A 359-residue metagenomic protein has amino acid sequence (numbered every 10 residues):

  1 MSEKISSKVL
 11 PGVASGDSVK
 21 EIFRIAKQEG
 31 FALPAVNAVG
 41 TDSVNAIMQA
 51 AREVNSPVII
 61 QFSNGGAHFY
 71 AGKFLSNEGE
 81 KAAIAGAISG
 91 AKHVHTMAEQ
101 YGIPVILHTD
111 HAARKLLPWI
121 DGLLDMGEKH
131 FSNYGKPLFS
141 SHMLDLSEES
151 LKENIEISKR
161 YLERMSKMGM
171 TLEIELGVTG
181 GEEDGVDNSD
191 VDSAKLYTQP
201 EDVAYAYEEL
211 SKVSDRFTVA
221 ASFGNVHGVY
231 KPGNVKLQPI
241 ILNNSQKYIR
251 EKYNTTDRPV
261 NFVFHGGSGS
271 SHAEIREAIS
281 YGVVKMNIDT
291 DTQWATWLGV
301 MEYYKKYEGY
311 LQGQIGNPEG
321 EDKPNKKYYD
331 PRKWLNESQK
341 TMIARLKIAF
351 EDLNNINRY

Functional and structural regions predicted by a protein language model:
M1-P34: N-terminal amphipathic alpha-helix/helix-capping segment at the start of soluble metabolic enzymes
D17-I25, T41-G102, A113-R258, H272-E277 (+1 more regions): Alpha/beta enzyme core
A35-N37, I59-Q61, I106-H108: Short, conserved beta-strand segments within well-ordered enzyme catalytic domains that often line or immediately flank
N37, E80, S193-L196, V235 (+4 more regions): Hydrophobic alpha-helical scaffolding
A38, L107-A113, V260-S270: Glycine-rich beta-to-alpha transition loops that act as phosphate-gripper elements at the mouths of alpha/beta enzyme
N77-E78, L107-T109, L298: Glycine-rich nucleotide/cofactor/substrate-binding loop typically near the N-terminus or early in the first domain
E99, K231, I241, S245 (+1 more regions): Catalytic-face loop-and-helix region of soluble metabolic enzyme cores
K306-Y359: Extended, intrinsically disordered, low-complexity segments
